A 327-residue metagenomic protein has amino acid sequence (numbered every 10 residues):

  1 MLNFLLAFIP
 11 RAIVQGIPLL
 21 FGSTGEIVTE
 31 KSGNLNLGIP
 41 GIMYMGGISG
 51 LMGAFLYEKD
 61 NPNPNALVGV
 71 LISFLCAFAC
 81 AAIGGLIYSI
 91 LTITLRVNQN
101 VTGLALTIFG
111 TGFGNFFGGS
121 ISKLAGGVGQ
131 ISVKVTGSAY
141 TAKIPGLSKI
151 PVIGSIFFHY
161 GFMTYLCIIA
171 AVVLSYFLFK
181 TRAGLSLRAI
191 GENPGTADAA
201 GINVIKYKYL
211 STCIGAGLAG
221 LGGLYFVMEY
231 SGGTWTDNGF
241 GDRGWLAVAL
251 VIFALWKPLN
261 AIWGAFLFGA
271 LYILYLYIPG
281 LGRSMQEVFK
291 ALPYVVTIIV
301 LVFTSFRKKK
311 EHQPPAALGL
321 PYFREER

Functional and structural regions predicted by a protein language model:
M1-S23, L35, S49, E58-I72: Membrane-interfacial amphipathic/re-entrant helices at transmembrane-helix boundaries
L2, L6-P10, N63-L71, V152-M163 (+1 more regions): Interfacial loop-to-helix junctions that mark the boundaries of transmembrane helices in multi-pass membrane
G22, G47-L51, T111-N115, T164-Y176 (+4 more regions): Hydrophobic core segments of alpha-helical transmembrane domains in multi-pass membrane transport and ion-translocation
N63-F113, Y272: Alpha-helical transmembrane segments within multi-pass membrane transporters and channels
G110-F179, S284-F289, P315-R327: Transmembrane helix-bundle core of multi-pass membrane transporters and related energy-transducing complexes
F157-T234, W263: Helix-loop-helix "hairpin" substructures at the membrane interface of multi-pass membrane proteins
E192-A199, V204-K206, I278-R327: Cytosolic-side transmembrane-helix boundaries in multi-pass membrane proteins
A219, E229-Y294: Transmembrane alpha-helical segments in multi-pass inner-membrane proteins
